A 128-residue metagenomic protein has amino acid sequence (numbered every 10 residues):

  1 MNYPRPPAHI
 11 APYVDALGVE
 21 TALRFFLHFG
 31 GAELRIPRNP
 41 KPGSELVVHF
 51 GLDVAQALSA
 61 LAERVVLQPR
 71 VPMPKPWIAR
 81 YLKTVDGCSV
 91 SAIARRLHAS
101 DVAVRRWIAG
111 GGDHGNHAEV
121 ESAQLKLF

Functional and structural regions predicted by a protein language model:
M1-P42, V48-E63: DNA-contacting interfaces and partner/effector-binding or oligomerization modules in DNA-centric proteins
V14, V47, K83, A94: The alpha-helix within a helix-turn-helix
F25, L82, R96, R106-W107: Residues in the recognition helix of alpha-helical DNA-binding motifs
L58, R70-V71: Alpha-helical ligand/cofactor-binding cores
V66-L67, R105-F128: Short, solvent-exposed alpha-helical "recognition" segments
P72-C88: Short, amphipathic alpha-helical "recognition" segments used to contact nucleic acids or chromatin
S89-L97, V104: Short alpha-helical "recognition helix" segments of helix-turn-helix
